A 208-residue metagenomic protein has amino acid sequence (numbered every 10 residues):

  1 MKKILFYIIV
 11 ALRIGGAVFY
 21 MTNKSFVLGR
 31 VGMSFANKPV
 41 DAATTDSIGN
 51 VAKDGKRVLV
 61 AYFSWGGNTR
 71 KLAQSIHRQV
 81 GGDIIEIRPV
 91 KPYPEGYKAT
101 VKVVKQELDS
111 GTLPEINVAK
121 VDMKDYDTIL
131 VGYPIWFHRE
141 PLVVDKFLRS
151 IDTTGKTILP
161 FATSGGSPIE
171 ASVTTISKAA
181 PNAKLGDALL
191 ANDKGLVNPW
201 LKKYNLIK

Functional and structural regions predicted by a protein language model:
K2-L59, F63-P89, K102-P134, H138-K208: FMN-binding flavodoxin-like domain, especially the glycine-rich phosphate-binding loop
P94-K102: Hydrolase active-site cap/lid region
